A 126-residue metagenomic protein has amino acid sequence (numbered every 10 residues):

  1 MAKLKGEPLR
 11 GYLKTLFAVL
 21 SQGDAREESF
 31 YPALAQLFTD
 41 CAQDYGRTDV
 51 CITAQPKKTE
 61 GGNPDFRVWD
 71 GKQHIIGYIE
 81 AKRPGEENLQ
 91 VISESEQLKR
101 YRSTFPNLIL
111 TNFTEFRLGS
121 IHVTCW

Functional and structural regions predicted by a protein language model:
M1-N107, E115, G119-C125: A short, conserved, highly charged catalytic patch centered on acidic carboxylates
